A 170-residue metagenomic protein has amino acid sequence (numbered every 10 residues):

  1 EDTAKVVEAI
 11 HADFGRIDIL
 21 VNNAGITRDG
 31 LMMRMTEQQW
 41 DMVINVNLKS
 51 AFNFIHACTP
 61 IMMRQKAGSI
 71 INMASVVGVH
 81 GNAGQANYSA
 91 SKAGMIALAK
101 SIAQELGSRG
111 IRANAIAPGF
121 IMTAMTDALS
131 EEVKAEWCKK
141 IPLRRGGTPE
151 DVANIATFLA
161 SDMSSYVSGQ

Functional and structural regions predicted by a protein language model:
E1-G15, M63: Conserved amphipathic alpha-helix within the SDR
R16, G107, R112, V167-G169: Short, small/polar-rich loop/turn modules that mediate ligand/substrate recognition or access, typified
L31-M32, Q39-I44, T126, W137: Substrate-binding pocket helix/loop in short-chain dehydrogenase/reductase
I55, S91, A99: Active-site helix of classical SDR
P60, Q104-S108, S165: Alpha-helical segment proximal to the catalytic Tyr-Lys
S75: Residue(s) in the substrate-gating loop at a strand-loop-helix junction that position the organic substrate next
A115, K139-M163, V167: C-terminal helical subdomain
